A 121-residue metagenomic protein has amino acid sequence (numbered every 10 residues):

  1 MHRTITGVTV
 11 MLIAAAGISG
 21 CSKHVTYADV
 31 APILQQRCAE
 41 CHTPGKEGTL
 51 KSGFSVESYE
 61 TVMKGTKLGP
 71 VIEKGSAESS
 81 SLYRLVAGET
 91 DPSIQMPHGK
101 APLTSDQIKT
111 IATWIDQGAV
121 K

Functional and structural regions predicted by a protein language model:
M1-V25: N-terminal export/targeting leaders of redox proteins
S19-K121: Aromatic- and Gly/Pro-enriched helix-to-coil junctions and flexible linker segments
